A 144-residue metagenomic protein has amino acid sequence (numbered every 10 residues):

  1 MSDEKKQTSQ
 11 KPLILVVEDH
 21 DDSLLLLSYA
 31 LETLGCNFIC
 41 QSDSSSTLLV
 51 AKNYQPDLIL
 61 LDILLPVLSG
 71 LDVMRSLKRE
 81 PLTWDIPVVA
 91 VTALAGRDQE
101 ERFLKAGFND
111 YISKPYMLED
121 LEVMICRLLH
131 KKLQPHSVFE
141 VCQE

Functional and structural regions predicted by a protein language model:
M1-L15, E119-E144: Non-catalytic signal-transmission and effector/linker regions of two-component phosphorelay proteins
E18: Conserved acidic carboxylate
L25-T33: Charged docking surfaces used in two-component/phosphorelay signaling
G35-D43, V50: Short hydrophobic/Thr-rich beta-strand motif most characteristic of the beta2 strand and flanking loop of CheY-like
Y54-L60, L65: Active-site beta3 strand of CheY-like receiver
P66, W84, G96: The feature encodes the CheY-like receiver
